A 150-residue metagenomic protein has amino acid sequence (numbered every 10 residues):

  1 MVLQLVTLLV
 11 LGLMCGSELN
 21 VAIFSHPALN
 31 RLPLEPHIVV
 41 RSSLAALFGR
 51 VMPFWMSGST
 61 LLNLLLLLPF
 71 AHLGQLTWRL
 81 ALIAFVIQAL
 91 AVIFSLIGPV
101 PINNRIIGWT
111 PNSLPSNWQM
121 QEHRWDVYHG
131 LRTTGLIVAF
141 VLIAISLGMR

Functional and structural regions predicted by a protein language model:
M1-G12, P69, L73-A89: Interfacial segments of alpha-helical transmembrane regions
V2, L11-G58, N103-H123: Interfacial loop at the N-terminal end of multi-pass membrane proteins
G12, L64, A89, V141-A144: Hydrophobic residues within the alpha-helical transmembrane core of Major Facilitator Superfamily
W55-L66, R132-V141: Core segments of transmembrane alpha-helices that mediate helix-helix packing or line hydrophobic substrate/ligand
A89-I97: Mid-bilayer segments of alpha-helical transmembrane spans in multi-pass integral membrane proteins that mediate
I145-R150: Juxtamembrane boundary at the C-terminal end of a transmembrane helix
